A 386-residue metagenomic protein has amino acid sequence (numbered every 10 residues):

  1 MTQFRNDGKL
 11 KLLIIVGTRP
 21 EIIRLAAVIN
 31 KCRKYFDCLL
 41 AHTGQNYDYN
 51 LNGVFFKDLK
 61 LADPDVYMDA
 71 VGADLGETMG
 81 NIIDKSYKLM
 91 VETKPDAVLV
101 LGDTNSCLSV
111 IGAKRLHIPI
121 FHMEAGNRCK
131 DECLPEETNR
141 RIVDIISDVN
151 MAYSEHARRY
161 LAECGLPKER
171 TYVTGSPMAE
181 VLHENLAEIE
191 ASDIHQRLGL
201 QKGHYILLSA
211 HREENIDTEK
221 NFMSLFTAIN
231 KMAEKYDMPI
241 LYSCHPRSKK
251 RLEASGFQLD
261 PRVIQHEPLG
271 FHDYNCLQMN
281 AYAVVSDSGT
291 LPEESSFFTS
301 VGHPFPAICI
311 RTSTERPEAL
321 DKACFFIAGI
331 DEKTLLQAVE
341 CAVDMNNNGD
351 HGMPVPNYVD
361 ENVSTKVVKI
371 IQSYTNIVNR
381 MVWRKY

Functional and structural regions predicted by a protein language model:
M1-M238, S248-Y386: Nucleotide-activated sugar donor-binding and catalytic core shared by glycosyltransferases and related lipid-linked
